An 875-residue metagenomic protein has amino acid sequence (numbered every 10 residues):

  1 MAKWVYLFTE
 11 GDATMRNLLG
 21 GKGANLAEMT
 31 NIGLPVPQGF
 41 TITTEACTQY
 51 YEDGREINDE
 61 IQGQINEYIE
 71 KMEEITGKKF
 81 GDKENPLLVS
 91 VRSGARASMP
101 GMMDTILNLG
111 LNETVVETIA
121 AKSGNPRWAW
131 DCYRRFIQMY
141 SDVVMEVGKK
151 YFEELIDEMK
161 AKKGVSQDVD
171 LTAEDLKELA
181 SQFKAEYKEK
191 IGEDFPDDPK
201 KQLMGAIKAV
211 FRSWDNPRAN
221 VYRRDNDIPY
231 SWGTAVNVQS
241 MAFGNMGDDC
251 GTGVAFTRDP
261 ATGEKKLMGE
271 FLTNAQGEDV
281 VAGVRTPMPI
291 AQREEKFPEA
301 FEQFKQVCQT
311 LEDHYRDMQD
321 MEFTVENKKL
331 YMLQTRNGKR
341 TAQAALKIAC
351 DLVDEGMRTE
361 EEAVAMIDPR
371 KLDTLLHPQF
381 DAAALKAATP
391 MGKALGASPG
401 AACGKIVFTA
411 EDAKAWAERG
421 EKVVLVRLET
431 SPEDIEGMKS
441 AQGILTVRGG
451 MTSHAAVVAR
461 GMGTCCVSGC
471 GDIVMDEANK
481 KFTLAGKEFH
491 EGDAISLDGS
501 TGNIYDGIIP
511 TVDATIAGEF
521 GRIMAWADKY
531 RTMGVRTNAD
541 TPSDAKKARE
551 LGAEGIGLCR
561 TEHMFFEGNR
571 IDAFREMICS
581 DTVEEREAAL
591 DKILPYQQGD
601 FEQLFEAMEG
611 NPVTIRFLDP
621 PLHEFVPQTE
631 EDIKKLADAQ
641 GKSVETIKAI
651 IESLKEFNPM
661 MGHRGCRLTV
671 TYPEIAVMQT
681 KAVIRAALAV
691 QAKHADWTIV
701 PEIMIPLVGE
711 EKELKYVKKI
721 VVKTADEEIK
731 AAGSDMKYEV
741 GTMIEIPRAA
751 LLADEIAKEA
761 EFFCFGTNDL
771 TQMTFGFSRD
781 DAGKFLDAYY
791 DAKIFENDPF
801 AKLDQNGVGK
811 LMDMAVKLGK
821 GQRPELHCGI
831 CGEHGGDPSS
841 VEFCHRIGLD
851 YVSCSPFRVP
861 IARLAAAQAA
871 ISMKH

Functional and structural regions predicted by a protein language model:
M1-A388, E421-V424, S431-E436, Q442 (+10 more regions): Nucleotide/phosphate-binding sheet-loop regions of phosphoryl- and nucleotidyl-transfer enzymes
F40, V447-G449, S468-G471, C559 (+2 more regions): Short beta->alpha connector loops at strand-helix junctions that form conserved, small/polar/Pro-enriched
Q64, D472-Y505, P510: S4-like RNA-binding module at protein N-termini
R92, I516, W526-H875: Conserved alpha/beta-domain cores
M357-S440, N503-I509, F520, M524-D528 (+1 more regions): Protease-associated
Q442-R448, C466, G829: A short, small-residue-rich loop immediately preceding and capping a beta-strand
M462-T464: Residues forming the flavin
